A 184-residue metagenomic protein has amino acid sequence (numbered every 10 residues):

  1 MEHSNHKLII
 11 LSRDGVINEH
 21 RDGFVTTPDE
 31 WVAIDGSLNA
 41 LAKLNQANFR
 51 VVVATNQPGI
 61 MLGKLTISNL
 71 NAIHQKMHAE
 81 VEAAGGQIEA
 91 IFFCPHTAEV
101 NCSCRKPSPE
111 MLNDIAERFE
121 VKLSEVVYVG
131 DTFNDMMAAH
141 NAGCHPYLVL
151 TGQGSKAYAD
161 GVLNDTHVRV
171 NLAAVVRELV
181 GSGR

Functional and structural regions predicted by a protein language model:
M1-V52: Active-site neighborhood of HAD-like aspartate-dependent phosphohydrolases
D14-D35, I60-N69, A83-A84, H96-S103: Metal-dependent phosphoesterase signature
S37, L41-H74, Q87-V100, A139: Substrate-recognition element of Asp-dependent hydrolases with the DxDx(T/V) motif
L62-H78, S103-I115, Y147: Short, electropositive alpha-helical surface patch
S103-F133: Conserved Lys-Pro-Asp/Glu-containing loop-to-beta segment of HAD-superfamily phosphomonoesterases, centered on
Y128-H167: Acidic, Mg2+-coordinating phosphoryl-transfer loop and its flanking beta/alpha structural elements, shared across
T166-V175: Short acidic-hydrophobic, aromatic-tinged amphipathic segments that line or gate anion-handling sites
G181-R184: Short, basic, low-complexity termini and linkers enriched in Ser/Thr/Gly/Pro that act as targeting/leader peptides
